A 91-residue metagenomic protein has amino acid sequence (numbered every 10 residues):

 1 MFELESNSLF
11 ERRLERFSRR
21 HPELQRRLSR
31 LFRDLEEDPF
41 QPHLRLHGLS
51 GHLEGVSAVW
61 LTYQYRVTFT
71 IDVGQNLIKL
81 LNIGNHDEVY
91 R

Functional and structural regions predicted by a protein language model:
M1-Y65, D72-K79, E88-R91: Basic, Lys/Arg-enriched alpha-helical interface segments
G84: Residues forming the ATP-binding cleft of Hanks-type serine/threonine protein kinase domains
